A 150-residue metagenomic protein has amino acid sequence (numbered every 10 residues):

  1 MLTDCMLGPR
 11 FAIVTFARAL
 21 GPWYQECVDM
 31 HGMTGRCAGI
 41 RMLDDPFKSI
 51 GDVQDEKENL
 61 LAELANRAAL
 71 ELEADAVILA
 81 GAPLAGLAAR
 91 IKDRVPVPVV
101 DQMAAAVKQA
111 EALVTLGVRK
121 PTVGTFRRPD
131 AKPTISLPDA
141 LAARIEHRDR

Functional and structural regions predicted by a protein language model:
M1, F16-A19, Q102-K108: Short, acidic/turn-prone active-site loops that include or flank metal/cofactor- and phosphate-binding residues
C5-M42, N59, L113-R150: Short, glycine-/small-residue-rich phosphate/pyrophosphate-handling segment
L7, R94-V95: Short, structured coil segments at secondary-structure junctions
P22-A82, L87: Active-site rim beta-loop-alpha module in soluble metabolic enzymes
D45, V100-R119: Short, flexible loop segments at boundaries between secondary-structure elements
A85-A89, K108-Q109: Short active-site-adjacent structural elements
A89-D93, V114-L116: ATP-binding/phosphotransfer module of carbohydrate and carboxylate kinases, centering on a glycine-rich
